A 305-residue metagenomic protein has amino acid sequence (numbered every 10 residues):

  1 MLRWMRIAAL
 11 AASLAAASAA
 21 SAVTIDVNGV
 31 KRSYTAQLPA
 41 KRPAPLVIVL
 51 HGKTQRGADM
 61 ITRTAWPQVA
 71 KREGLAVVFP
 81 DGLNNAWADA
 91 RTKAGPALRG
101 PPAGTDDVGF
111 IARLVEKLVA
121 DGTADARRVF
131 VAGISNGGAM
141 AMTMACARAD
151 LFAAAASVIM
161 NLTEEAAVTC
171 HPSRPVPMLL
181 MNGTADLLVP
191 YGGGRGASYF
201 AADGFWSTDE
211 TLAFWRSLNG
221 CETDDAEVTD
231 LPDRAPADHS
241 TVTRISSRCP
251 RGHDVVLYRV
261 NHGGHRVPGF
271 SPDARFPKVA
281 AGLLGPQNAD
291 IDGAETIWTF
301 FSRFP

Functional and structural regions predicted by a protein language model:
M1-R3: N-terminal secretory signal peptides that target proteins for export/translocation
R6-S18: Hydrophobic helical h-region of N-terminal Sec-dependent signal peptides in bacterial secretory/periplasmic proteins
A17-L46, A58-T64, R72, A103-D106 (+7 more regions): A domain-start/cap signature at the N-terminus of enzymes
V23-L38, R42-F130, M140-T143, A147 (+2 more regions): Serine-hydrolase catalytic machinery in alpha/beta-hydrolase-like enzymes
A97-G104, A166-A167, Y199-A202, L283-Q287: Second-shell loop/turn segments in exported
N161-P177, R195: Flexible "cap/lid" loop of the alpha/beta hydrolase fold
L180-N182: Short beta-strand/loop motif that positions the catalytic acidic residue of the alpha/beta-hydrolase fold
T184-V255, G263-I291: Active-site-adjacent alpha-helix of alpha/beta-hydrolase-fold enzymes
